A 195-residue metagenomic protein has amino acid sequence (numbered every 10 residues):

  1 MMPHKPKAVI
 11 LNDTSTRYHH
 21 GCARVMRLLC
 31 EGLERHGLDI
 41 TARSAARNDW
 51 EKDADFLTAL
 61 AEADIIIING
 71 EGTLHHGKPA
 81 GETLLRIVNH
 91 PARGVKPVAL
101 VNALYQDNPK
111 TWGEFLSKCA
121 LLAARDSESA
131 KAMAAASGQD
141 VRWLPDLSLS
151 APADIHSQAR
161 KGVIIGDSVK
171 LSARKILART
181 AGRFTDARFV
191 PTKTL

Functional and structural regions predicted by a protein language model:
M1-L195: Active-site anion-handling motifs in enzyme catalytic cores
